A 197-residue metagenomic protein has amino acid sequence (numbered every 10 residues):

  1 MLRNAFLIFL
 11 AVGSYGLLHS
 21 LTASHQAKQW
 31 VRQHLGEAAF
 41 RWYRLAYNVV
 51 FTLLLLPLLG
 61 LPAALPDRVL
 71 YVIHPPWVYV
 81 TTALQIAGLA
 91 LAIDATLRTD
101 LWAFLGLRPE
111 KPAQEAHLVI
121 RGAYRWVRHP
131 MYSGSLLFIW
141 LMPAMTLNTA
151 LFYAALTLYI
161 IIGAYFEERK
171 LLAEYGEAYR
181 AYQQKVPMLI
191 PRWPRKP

Functional and structural regions predicted by a protein language model:
M1-I8, L59-T81, L141-L151: Helix-coil boundary and interhelical linker segments in multi-pass alpha-helical membrane proteins
N4-L18, A113-P197: Hydrophobic transmembrane alpha-helices
A11-H25, P57, L61, Q85-G106 (+1 more regions): Transmembrane alpha-helical segments that form the membrane-embedded catalytic/substrate-channel core of multi-pass
L21-A38, A63-V72, K170: Membrane-helix interface linkers and caps
Q29, Y71, L101-P109, L172-E177: Short, Lys/Arg-enriched, Gly/Pro-containing loop segments at transmembrane-helix junctions of multi-pass membrane
V31-V50, H74-W77, E110-Y124: Juxtamembrane helix-capping/reentrant segments at transmembrane boundaries
A46-P62: A generic, lipid-embedded transmembrane alpha helix
Y47-V49, V78-A90, R121-S135: Membrane-interface loop-to-helix entry segments
